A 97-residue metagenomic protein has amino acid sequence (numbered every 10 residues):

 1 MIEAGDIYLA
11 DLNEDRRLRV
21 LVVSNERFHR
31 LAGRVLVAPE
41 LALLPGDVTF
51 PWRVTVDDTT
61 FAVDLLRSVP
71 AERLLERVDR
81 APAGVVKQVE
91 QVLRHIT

Functional and structural regions predicted by a protein language model:
M1-T97: Conserved functional hotspots at enzyme active or ligand-binding sites that engage polyanionic ligands
